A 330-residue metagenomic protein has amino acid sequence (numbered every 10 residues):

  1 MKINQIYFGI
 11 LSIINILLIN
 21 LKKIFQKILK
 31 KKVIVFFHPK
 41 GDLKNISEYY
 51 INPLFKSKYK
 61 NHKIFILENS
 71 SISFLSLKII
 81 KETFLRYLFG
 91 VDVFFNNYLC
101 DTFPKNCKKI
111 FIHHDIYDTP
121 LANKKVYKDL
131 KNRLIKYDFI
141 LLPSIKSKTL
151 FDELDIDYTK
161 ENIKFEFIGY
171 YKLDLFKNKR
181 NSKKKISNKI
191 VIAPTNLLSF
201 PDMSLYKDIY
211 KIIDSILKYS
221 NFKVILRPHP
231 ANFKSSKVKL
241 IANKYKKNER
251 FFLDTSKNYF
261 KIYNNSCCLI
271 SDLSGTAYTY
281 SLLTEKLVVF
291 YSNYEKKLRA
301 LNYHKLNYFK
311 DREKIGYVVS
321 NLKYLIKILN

Functional and structural regions predicted by a protein language model:
K2-K31, H113-H114, T119, I168-S182: Short N-terminal or domain-adjacent regulatory/targeting segments
Y7-L18, F36-E48, L198-M203: A short, glycine/small-residue-rich beta-strand->loop->alpha-helix junction that serves as a flexible
F25-V35, N106-C107, K184-K189: A short, charged/proline- and glycine-enriched loop that marks the coil->beta-strand transition at the N-terminal
V33-K177: Active-site and donor-binding regions of nucleotide-sugar-utilizing enzymes
D42-F55, Y171-A242, Y317-N321: Conserved catalytic-core segment of nucleotide-activated headgroup transferases in glycan assembly
I80-Y87, K234-Y278: Donor nucleotide-activated moiety binding/catalytic core segment of transferases that use nucleotide-activated donors
L99, K105-H114, S256-N302: A donor-sugar binding/catalytic signature common to diverse glycosyltransferases and related nucleotide-sugar
D157, E161-N162, G275-N330: Catalytic binding pocket for nucleotide-activated donors in carbohydrate/polymer assembly enzymes
